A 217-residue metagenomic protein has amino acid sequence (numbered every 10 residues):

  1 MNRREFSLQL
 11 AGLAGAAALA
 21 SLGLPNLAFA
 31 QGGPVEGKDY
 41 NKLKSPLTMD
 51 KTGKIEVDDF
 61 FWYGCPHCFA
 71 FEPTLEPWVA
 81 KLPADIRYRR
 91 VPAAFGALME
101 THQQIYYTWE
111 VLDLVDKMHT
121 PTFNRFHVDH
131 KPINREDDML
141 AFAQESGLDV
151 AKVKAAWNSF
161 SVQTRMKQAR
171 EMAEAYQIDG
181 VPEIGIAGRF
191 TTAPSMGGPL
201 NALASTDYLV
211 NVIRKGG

Functional and structural regions predicted by a protein language model:
N2-A97, R214-G217: Extracytoplasmic thiol/disulfide redox context detector
E5, E145-G217: C-terminal cap of thioredoxin/glutaredoxin-like
K54, G64-F71, F95-H102, V111 (+7 more regions): Solvent-exposed, acidic/flexible segments
G64, V79-L82, W109-D113, F126-H130 (+4 more regions): Sec/Tat-exported extracytoplasmic proteins
P73, A80, Q103, Y107 (+7 more regions): Solvent-exposed, polar/charged alpha-helical surfaces in well-ordered, non-transmembrane soluble domains, broadly
L82-Q144: Structural microenvironment flanking redox-active thiols in thiol-disulfide oxidoreductases
